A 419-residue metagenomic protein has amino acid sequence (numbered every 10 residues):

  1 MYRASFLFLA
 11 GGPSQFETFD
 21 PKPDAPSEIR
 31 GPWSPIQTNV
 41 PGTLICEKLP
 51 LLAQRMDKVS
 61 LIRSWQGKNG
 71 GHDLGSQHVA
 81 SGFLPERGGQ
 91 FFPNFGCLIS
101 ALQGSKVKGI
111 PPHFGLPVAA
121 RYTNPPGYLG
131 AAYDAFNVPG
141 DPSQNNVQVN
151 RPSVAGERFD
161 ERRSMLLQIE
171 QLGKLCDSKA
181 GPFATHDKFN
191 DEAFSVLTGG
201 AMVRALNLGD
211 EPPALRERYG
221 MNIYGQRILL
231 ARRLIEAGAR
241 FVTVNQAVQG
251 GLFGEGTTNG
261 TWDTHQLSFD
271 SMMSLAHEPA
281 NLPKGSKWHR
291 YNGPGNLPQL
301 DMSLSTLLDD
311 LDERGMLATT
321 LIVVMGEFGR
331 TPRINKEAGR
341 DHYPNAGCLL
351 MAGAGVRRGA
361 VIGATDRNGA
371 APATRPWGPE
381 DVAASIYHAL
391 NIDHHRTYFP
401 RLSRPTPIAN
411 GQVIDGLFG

Functional and structural regions predicted by a protein language model:
M1-G419: Ligand-binding pockets and gating/stacking loops
